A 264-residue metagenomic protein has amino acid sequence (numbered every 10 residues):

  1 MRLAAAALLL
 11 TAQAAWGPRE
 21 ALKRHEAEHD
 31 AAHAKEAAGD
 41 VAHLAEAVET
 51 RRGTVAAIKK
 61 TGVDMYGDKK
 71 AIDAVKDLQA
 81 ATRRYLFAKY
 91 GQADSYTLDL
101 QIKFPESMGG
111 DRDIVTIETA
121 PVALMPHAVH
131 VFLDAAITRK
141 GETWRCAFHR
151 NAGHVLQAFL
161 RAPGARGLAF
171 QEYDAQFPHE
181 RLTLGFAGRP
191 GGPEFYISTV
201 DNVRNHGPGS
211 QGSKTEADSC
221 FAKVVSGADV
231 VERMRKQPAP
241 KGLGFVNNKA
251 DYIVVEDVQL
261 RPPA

Functional and structural regions predicted by a protein language model:
R2-G17: Cleavable N-terminal signal peptides of Sec/SRP-targeted secreted and luminal proteins
W16-A264: Cyclophilin-like peptidyl-prolyl cis-trans isomerases
